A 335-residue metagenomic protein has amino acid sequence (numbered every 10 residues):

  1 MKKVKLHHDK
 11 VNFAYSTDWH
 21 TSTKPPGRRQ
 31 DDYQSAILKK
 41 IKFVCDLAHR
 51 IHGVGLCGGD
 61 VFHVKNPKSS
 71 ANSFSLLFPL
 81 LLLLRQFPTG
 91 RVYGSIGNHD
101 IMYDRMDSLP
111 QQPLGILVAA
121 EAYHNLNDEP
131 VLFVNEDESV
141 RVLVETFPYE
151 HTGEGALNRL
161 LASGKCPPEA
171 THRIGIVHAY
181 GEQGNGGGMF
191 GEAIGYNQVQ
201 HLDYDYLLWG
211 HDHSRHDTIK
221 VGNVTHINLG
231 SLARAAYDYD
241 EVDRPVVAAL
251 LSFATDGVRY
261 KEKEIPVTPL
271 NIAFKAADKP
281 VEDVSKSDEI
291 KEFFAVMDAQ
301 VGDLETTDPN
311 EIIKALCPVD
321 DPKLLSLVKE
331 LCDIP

Functional and structural regions predicted by a protein language model:
M1-V11, K39-I51, E136, R159-P168: Short amphipathic alpha-helices and their capping/turn segments at secondary-structure boundaries
V4-A14, V131-E145, P167-I174, V221-V224 (+1 more regions): Beta-strand-turn-beta hairpins that frame and shape the catalytic cleft of phosphate-ester-processing enzymes
Y15-T17, G55-D60, R91-N98, H124-P130 (+3 more regions): Active-site neighborhood of phospho(di)ester-bond hydrolases with catalytic His/Asp-centered motifs
W19, G27-F133: Core catalytic region of metal-dependent phosphoesterases/phosphodiesterases, especially metallo-beta-lactamase-like
L80-L82, Y93-I96, D100-N197: Conserved catalytic scaffold of divalent metal-dependent phosphoesterases
V131-F133, H226-E292: Binuclear metal-dependent phosphoesterase catalytic core
G187-T255: Conserved beta-sheet core of the metallophosphoesterase superfamily
P269-P335: Non-catalytic terminal accessory segments
